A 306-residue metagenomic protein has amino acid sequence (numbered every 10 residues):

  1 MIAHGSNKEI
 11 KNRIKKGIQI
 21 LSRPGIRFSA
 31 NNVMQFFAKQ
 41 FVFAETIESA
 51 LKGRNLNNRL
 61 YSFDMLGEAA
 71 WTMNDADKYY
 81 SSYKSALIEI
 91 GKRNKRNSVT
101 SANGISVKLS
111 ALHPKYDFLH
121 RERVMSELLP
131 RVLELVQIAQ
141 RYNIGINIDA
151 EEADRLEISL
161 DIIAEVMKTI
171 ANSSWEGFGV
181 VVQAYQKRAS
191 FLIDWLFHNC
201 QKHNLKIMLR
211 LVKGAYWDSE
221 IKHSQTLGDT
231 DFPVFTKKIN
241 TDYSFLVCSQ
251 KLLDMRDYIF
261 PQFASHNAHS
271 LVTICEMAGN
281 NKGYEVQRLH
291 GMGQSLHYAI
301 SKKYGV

Functional and structural regions predicted by a protein language model:
M1-V306: Positively charged, amphipathic and often flexible ligand-engagement surfaces
